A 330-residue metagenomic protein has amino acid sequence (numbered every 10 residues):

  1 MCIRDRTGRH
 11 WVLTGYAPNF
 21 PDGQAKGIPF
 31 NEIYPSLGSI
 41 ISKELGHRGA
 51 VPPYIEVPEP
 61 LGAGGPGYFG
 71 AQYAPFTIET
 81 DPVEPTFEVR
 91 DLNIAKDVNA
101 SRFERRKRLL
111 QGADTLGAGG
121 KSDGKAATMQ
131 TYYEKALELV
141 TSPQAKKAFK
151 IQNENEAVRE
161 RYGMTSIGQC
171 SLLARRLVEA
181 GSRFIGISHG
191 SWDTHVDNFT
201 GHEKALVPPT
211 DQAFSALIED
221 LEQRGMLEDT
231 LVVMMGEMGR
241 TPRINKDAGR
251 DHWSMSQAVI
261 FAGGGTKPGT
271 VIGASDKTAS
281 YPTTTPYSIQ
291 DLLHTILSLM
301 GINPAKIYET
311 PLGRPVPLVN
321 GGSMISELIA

Functional and structural regions predicted by a protein language model:
R4-A330: Ligand-binding pockets and gating/stacking loops
